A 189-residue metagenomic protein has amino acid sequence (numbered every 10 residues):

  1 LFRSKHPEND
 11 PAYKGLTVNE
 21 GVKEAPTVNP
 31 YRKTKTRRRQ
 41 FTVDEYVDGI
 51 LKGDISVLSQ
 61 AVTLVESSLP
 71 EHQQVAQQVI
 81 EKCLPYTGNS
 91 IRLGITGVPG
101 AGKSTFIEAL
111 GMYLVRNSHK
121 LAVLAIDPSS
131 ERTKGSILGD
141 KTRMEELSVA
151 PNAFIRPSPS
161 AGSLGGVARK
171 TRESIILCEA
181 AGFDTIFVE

Functional and structural regions predicted by a protein language model:
D10-I50: Interdomain "pre-motor" coupling segment immediately N-terminal to P-loop NTPase/helicase cores
E45-G53, Q60-T96, A101, I107-V188: Nucleotide-state-sensitive switch-loop elements of NTP-binding domains
